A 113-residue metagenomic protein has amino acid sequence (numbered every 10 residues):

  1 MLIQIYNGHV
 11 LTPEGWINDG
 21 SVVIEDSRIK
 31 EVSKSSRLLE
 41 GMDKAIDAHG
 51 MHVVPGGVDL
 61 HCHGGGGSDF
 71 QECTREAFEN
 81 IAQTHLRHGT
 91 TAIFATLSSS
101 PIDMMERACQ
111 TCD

Functional and structural regions predicted by a protein language model:
M1-Q4, V10-V54: Histidine-rich, glycine-flanked metal-binding segment
K34-E40, H61-F70, D113: Short, mixed-charge, low-aromatic patches
M51-R107: Metal-associated gating/positioning segment near the N- to mid-region
A108-C112: N-terminal small/polar loop signature for handling phosphorylated ligands or for N-terminal nucleophile
